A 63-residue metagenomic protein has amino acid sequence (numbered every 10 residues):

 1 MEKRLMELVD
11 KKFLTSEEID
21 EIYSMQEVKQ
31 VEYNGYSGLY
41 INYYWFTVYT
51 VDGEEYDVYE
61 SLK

Functional and structural regions predicted by a protein language model:
M1-E17: N-terminal trafficking/processing presequences and adjacent post-cleavage segments of proteins routed to secretion
F13-K63: Acidic, low-complexity, intrinsically disordered interaction modules
